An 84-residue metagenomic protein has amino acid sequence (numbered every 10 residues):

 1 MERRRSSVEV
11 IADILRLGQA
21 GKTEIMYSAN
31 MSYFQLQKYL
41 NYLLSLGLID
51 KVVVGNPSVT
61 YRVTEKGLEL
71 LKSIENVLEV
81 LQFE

Functional and structural regions predicted by a protein language model:
M1-A12: Short alpha-helical segments that sit at the start of domains
S7-V8, Q35, V53, E75: Clustered cysteine/histidine zinc-coordinating segments, centered on FYVE zinc fingers that bind PI3P and target
L17-E24: Short capping segments at the starts of secondary-structure elements
E24-N30: A short acidic, leucine-rich amphipathic alpha-helix
N30-L46: Short amphipathic alpha-helical interaction segments
L44-V54: A short, conserved structural fragment
N56-V63: Minor-groove-contacting beta-hairpin "wing" of winged helix-turn-helix DNA-binding domains
E69-E84: Amphipathic alpha-helical dimerization/coiled-coil segments that flank or bridge DNA-binding/regulatory modules
